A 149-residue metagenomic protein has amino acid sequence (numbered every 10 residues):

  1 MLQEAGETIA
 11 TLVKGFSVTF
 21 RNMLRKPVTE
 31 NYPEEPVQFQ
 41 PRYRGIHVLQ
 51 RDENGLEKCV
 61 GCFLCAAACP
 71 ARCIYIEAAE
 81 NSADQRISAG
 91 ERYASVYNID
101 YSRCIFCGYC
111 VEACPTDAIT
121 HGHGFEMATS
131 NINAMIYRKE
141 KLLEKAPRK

Functional and structural regions predicted by a protein language model:
M1-R103, Y109-E112, T116-K149: Non-ligating segments of multi-cofactor redox enzymes
